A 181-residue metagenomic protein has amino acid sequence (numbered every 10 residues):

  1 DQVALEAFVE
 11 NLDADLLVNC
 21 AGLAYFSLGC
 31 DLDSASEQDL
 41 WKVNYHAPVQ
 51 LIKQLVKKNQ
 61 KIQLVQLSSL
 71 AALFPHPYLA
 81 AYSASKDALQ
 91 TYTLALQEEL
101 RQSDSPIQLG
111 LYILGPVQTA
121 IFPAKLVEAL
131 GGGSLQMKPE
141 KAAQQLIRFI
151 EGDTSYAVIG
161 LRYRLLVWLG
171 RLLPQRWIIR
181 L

Functional and structural regions predicted by a protein language model:
C20-Y25: Conserved NAD(P)H cofactor-binding loop of Rossmann-fold oxidoreductase domains
L28-W41: Substrate-binding pocket helix/loop in short-chain dehydrogenase/reductase
I52, S85: Active-site helix of classical SDR
K57, E98-Q102: Alpha-helical segment proximal to the catalytic Tyr-Lys
S69: Residue(s) in the substrate-gating loop at a strand-loop-helix junction that position the organic substrate next
P75-S83, A95: Active-site loop-to-helix junction immediately N-terminal to the catalytic Tyr of the SDR YXXXK motif in Rossmann-fold
L111, A129-V167: C-terminal helical subdomain
